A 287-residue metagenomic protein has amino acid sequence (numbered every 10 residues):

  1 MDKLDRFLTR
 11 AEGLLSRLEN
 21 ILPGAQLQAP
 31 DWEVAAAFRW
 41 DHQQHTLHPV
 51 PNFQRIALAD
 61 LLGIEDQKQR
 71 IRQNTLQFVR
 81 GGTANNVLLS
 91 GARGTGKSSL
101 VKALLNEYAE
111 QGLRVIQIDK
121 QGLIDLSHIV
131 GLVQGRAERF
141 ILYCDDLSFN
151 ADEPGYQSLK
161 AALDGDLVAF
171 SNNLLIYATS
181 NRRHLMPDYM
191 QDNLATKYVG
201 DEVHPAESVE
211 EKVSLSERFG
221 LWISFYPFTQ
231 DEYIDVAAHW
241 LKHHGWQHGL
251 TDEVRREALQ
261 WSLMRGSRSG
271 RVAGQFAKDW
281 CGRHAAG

Functional and structural regions predicted by a protein language model:
D2-A29, E33, Y226-G287: C-terminal alpha-helical "lid" subdomain
D2-T9, T46-R70: Dynamic helix-loop-helix/coil hinge segments at AAA+ ATPase domain boundaries and subdomain interfaces
V50-N52, L76-A84: Phosphate-binding P-loop
D66-R80: Pre-Walker A adenine-sensing motif
G81-A103: Walker A/P-loop nucleotide-binding motif
E107-F140, D146-D152: AAA+/P-loop NTPase substrate/partner-engagement loops
I116, Y189-M190, K197-V213, G220-I234: Conserved AAA+ ATPase "SRH/arginine-finger" region at the nucleotide-binding site
A151-D201: Conserved catalytic/switch belt of AAA+ P-loop NTPases
